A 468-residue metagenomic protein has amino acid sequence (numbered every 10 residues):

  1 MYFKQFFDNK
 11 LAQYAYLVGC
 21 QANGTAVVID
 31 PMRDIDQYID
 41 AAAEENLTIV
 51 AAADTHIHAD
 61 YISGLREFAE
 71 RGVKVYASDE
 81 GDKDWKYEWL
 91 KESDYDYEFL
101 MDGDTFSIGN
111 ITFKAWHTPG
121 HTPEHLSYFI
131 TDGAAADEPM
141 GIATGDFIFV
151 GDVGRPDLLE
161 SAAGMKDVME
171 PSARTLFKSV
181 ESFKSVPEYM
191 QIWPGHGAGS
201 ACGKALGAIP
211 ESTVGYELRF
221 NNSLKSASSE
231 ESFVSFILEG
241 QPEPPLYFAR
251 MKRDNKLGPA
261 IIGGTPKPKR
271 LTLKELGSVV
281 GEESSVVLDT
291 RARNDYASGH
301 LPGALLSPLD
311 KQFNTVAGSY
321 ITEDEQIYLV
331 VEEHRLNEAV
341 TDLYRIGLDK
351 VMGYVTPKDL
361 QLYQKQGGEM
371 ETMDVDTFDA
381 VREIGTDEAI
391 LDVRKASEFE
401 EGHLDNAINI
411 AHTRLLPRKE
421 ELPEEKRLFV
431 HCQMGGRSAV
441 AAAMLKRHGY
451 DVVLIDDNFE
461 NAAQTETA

Functional and structural regions predicted by a protein language model:
M1-T48, Y128-G145, V150-G151: Conserved beta-strand hairpin/beta-sheet module of binuclear metal-dependent hydrolase folds, prominently
N23-A26, R33-W116, D137-M140: Active-site HxH/HxHxD metal-binding segment of metal-dependent hydrolases
T25-V27, T48-A51, I111, G141 (+4 more regions): Structural motif
V28-I29, I49-H58, Y76-E80, H117-G120 (+5 more regions): Active-site neighborhood of phospho(di)ester-bond hydrolases with catalytic His/Asp-centered motifs
P31-M32, I57, E80-G81, H121-T122 (+6 more regions): Active-site metal-binding loops of divalent metal-dependent hydrolases
E88-L90, R155-D157, K166-M169, Y216-R253 (+4 more regions): Rhodanese-like catalytic fold shared by cysteine-dependent sulfurtransferases and DSP/PTP-type phosphatases
T112, T122-E243: Metallo-beta-lactamase
I261-E275: A contiguous, basic/glycine-rich beta-loop/short-helix subdomain that forms a polymer-engagement track
